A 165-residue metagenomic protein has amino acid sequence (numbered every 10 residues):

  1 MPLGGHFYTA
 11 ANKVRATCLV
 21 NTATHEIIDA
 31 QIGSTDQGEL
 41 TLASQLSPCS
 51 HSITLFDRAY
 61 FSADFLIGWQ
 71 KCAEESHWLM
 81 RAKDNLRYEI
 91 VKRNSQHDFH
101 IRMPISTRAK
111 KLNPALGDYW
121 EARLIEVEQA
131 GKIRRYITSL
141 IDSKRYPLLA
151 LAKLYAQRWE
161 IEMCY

Functional and structural regions predicted by a protein language model:
L3-Y165: Single, function-defining residue in the core of a domain
